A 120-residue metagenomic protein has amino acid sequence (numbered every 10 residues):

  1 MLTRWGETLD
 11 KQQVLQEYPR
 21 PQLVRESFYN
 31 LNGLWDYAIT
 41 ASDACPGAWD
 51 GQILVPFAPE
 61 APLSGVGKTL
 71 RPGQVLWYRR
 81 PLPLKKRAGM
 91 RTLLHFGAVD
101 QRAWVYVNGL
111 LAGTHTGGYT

Functional and structural regions predicted by a protein language model:
M1-F28: N-terminal pre-domain segments of enzymes
R4-D10, Q52-V55, V66, G97 (+1 more regions): N-terminal start-of-chain detector that recognizes signal peptides and the immediate post-cleavage beginning
L9, Q13-E17, P56-P62, R102: A short linear-motif detector with a strong N-terminal bias
Q12, L23, S27-Y29, C45-G47 (+6 more regions): A generic structural signal for short, solvent-exposed coil/turn residues that cap or connect secondary-structure
E17-R25, A41-A44, S64-T69, L110-L111: Intrinsically disordered, low-complexity boundary segments flanking structured domains
L31-V75: Core domains of carbohydrate- and sulfate-ester-processing enzymes
D36-T40, K68-T120: Accessory beta-strand-rich segments of carbohydrate-active enzymes
